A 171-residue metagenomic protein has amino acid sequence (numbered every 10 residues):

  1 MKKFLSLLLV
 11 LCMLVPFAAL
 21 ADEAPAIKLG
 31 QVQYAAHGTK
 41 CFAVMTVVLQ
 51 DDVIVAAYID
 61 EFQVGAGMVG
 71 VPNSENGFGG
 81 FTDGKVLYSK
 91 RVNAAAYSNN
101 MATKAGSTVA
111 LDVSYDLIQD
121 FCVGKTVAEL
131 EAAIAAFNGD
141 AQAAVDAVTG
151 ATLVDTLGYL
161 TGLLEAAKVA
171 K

Functional and structural regions predicted by a protein language model:
M1-L9: Positively charged n-region of N-terminal signal peptides that target proteins for export
L8-P16: Bacterial N-terminal signal peptides
V15-A26: Sec-dependent signal peptide cleavage junction
A24-K171: Active-site- and interface-proximal helix/loop "cap" or "latch" segments in soluble metabolic and energy-transducing
